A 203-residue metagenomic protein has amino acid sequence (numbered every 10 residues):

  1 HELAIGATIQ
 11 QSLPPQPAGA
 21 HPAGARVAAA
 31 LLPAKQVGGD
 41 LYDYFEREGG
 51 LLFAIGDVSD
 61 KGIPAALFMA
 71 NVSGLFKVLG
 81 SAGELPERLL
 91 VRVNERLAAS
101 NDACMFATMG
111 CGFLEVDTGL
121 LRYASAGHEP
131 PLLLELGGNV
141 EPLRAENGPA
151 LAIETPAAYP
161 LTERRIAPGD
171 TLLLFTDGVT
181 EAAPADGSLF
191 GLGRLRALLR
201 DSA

Functional and structural regions predicted by a protein language model:
H1-L173: … and, occasionally, acidic/histidine-rich disordered N-termini of signaling adaptors
M69, E181-A182: Adenylate-forming
G74, T180-E181: Active-site micro-motifs of SAM-dependent methyltransferase domains
L133-G137, A183-L189: Cytochrome P450 core scaffold surrounding the K-helix E-X-X-R motif and the conserved "meander" helix-loop region
A145, G191-A197: Short glycine/proline- and charge-enriched loop/turn segments that cap or connect secondary-structure elements
D177: Conserved catalytic-loop aspartate of Hanks-type protein kinases
A197-A203: Short, intrinsically disordered, charge-balanced linker/junction segments flanking boundaries in proteins
